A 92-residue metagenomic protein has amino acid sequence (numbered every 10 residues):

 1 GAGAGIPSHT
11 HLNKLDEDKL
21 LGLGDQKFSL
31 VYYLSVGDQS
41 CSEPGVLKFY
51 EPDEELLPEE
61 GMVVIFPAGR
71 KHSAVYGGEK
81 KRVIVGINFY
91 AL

Functional and structural regions predicted by a protein language model:
G1-Y76, K81-I84, N88-L92: Catalytic core of non-heme Fe(II) oxygenases with the double-stranded beta-helix
